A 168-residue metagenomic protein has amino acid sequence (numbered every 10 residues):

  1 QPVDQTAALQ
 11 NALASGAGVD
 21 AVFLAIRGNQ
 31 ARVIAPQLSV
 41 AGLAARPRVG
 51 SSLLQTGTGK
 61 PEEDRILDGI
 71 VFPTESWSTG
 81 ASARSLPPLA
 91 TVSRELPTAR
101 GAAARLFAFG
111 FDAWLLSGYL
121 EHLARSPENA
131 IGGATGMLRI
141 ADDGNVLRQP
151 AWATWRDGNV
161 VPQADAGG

Functional and structural regions predicted by a protein language model:
Q1-V3, G16-V19, A35-F111, A124-R125: Extracellular/periplasmic periplasmic-binding protein-like sensory domains
Q1-V33: Extracellular/periplasmic Venus flytrap/periplasmic-binding protein
V3, R27-N29, R48-S51, A130-G133 (+1 more regions): A short linear-motif detector with a strong N-terminal bias
A7, R32, P36, L115-Y119: Solvent-exposed, polar/charged alpha-helical surfaces in well-ordered, non-transmembrane soluble domains, broadly
I26, G50-L53, T74, T154-R156 (+1 more regions): Active-site proximal loops enriched in glycine and acidic residues that flank catalytic Cys/His/Asp and coordinate
A90-A164: Segments of small-molecule ligand-sensing domains
A166-G168: Short, solvent-exposed mixed-charge patches
